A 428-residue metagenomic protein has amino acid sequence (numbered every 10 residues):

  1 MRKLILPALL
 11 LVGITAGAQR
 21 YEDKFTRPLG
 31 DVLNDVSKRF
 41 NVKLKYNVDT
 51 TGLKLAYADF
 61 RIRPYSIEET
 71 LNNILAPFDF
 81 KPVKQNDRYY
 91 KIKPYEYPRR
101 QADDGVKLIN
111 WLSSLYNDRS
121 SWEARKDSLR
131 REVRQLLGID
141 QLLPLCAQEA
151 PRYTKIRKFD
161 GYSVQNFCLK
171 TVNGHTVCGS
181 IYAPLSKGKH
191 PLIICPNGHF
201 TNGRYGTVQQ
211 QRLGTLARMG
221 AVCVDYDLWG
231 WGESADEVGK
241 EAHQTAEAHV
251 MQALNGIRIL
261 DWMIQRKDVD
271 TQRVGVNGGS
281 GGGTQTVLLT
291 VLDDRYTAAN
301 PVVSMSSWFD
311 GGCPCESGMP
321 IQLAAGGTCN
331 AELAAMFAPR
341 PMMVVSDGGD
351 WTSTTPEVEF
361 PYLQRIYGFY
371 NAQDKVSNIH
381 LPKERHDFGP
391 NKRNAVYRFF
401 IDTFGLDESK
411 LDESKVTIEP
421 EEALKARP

Functional and structural regions predicted by a protein language model:
M1-D23: Bacterial Sec-dependent N-terminal signal peptides
A18-Y97: N-terminal export/assembly leaders
Y57, P64-I67, K93-T176, V345-P428: Alpha/beta-hydrolase-fold serine-hydrolase catalytic core, especially in secreted/extracellular enzymes
F159, G174-V177, P184-I193, H199: Proline/glycine-enriched tight loop/beta-turn segments at coil->beta junctions that connect or precede beta-strands
G188-D268, S304-C315: Cap/lid segment of the alpha/beta-hydrolase catalytic domain
D268-S280: Alpha/beta-hydrolase fold nucleophile elbow
G278-T290: Glycine-rich nucleophile elbow surrounding the catalytic serine of serine-hydrolase chemistry
Y296-A335, R340, D347-F360, F369-A372: Mobile cap/lid helix-loop segments that gate and shape the active-site cleft of serine hydrolases
